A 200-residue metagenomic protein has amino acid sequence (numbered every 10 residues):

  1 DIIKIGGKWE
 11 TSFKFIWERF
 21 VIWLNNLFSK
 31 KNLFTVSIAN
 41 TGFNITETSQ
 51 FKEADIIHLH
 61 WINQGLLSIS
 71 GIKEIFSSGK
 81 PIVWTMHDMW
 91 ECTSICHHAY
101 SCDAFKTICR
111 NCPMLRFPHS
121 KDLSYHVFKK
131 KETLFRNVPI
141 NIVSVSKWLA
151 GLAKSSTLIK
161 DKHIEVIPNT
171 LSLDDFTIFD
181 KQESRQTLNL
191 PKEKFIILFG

Functional and structural regions predicted by a protein language model:
D1-I56: A conserved catalytic-core segment of Leloir-type glycosyltransferases
D1-K4, K52, S77-P81, K162: N-terminal subdomain of nucleotide-sugar transferases
I2-W9, F15-I16, G71, S94-A99 (+3 more regions): Short aromatic-enriched loop/helix-cap "lid" or pocket-rim segments at secondary-structure transitions that line
T46-L66, P81-H87: Short N-terminal targeting/anchoring amphipathic segment
I56, P81, I140, K194-F195: Alpha/beta-hydrolase fold active-site loops
S70-G79, K130-L134: Catalytic-core regions built around general acid/base machinery
E91, A104-K181, T187-L190: Donor nucleotide-sugar binding/catalytic pocket of nucleotide-sugar-dependent glycosyltransferases
V143, P191-G200: Conserved donor-binding/catalytic core segment of Leloir-type glycosyltransferases
